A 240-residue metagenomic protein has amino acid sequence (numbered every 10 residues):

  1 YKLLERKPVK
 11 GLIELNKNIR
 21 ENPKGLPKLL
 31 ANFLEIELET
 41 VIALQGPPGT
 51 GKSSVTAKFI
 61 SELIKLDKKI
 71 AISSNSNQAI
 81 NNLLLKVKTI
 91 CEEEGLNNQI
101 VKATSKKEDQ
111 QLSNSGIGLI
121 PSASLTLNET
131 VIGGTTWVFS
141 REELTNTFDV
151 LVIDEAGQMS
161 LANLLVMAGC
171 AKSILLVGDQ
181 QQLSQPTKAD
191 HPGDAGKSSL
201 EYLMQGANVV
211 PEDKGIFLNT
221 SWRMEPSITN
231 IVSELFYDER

Functional and structural regions predicted by a protein language model:
Y1-V138, R240: ASCE P-loop NTPase motor cores of helicases and related translocases
L66-D67, S76-Q78, T136-I153, G157-R240: Conserved helicase motor core of SF1/SF2 NTP-dependent helicases
